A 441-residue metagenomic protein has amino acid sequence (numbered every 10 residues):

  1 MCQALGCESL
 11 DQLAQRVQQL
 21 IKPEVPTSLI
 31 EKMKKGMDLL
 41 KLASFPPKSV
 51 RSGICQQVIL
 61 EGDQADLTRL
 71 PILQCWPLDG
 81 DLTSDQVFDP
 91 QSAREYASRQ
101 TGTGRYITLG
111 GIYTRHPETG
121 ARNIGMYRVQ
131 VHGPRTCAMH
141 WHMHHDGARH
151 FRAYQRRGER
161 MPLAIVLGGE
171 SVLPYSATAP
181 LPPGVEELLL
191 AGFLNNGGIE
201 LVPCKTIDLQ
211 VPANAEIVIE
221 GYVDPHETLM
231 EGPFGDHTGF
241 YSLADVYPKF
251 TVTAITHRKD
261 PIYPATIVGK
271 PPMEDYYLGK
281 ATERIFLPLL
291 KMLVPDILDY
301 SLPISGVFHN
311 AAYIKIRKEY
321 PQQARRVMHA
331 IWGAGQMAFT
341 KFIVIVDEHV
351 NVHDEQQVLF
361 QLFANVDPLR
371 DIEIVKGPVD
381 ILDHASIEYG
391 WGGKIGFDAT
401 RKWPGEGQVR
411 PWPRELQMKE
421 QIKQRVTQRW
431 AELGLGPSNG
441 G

Functional and structural regions predicted by a protein language model:
M1-K249, T253-G441: Extended, highly charged
